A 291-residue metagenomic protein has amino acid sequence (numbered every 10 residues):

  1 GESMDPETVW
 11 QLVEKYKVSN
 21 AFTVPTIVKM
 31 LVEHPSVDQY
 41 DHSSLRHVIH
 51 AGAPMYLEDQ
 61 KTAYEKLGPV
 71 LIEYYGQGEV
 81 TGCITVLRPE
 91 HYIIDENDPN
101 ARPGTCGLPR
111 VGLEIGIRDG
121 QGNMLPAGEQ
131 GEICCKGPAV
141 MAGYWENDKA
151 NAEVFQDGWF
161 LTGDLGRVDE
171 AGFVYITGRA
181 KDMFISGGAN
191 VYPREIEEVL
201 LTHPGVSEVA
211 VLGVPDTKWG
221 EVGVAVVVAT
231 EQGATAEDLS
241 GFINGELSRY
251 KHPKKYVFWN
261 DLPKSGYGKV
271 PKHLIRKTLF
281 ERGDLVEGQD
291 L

Functional and structural regions predicted by a protein language model:
G1-Y16, I27, V191-I196: ATP-dependent adenylate-forming carboxylate-activation enzymes
W10, V18-T23, V32-A101, E114 (+1 more regions): Gly/Ser/Thr-rich phosphate-binding loop
E14, A21-V24, G137, A142-G143 (+5 more regions): AMP-binding/adenylate-forming catalytic core of the ANL superfamily
T26-V28, M55, V140: Alpha-helix capping/helix-boundary segments
S36, S44, G68, G112 (+3 more regions): Glycine-centered tight turns that cap/initiate beta-strands
G52, G76, G107, D164 (+1 more regions): Active-site glycine-centered loops adjacent to acidic/histidine catalytic or metal-binding residues that shape
I93, L108-G112, G120-E153, V191 (+1 more regions): Conserved ATP/PPi-binding loop(s) of AMP-dependent carboxylate-activating enzymes
K277-L291: Acidic/polar alpha-helix N-cap and adjacent early helical turns within long charge-rich amphipathic helices/linkers
